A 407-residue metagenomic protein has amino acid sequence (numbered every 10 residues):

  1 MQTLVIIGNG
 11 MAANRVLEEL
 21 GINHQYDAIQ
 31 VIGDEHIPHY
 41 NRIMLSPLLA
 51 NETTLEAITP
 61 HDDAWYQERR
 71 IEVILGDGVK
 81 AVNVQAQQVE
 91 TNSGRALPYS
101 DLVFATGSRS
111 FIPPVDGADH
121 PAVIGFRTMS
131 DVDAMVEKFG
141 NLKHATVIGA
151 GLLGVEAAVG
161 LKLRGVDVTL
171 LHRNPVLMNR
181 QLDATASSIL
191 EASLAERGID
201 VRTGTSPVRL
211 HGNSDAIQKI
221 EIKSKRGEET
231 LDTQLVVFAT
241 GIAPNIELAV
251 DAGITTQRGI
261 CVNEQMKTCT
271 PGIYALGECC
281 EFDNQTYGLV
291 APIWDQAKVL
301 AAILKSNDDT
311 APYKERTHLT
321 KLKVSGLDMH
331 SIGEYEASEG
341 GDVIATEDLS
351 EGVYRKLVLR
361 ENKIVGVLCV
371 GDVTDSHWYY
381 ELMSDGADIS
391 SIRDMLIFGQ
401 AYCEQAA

Functional and structural regions predicted by a protein language model:
M1-E72, G160-Q181: Beta1-alpha1 glycine-rich phosphate/pyrophosphate-binding loop at the start of Rossmann-like nucleotide-binding domains
Q2-T3, I22, C279-H377: Mid-to-C-terminal Rossmann-like scaffold of FAD/NAD(P)H-dependent oxidoreductases
I6-I7, L97-R109, L231-G241, A297 (+1 more regions): Short hydrophobic core segments
M11, H36, S108-S110, S130 (+3 more regions): Residue-level detector of alpha-helix initiation sites
Y26-A28, V73-E90, L97, R164-V262: A Rossmann-like FAD-binding core segment of flavoenzymes
T106-R164: Glycine-rich dinucleotide-binding loop and its adjacent helix/turn
D119-L142, G212-E221, E229-A302: FAD-site-proximal beta/loop scaffold in flavoenzymes
M135, H318, I389-A407: Cysteine/selenocysteine-centered motifs that mediate thiol-based redox chemistry or coordinate metal-sulfur cofactors
